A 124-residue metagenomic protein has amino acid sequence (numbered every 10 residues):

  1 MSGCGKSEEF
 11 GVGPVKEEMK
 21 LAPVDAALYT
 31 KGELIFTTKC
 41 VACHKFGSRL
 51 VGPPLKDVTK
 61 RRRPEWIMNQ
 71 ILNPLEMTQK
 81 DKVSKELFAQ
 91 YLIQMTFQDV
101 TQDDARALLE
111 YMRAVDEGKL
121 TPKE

Functional and structural regions predicted by a protein language model:
M1-G3: C-terminal motif of bacterial Sec signal peptides marking the signal peptidase cleavage site
K6-I35, V51, E124: Electrostatic cytochrome c docking/interface patches
M19, K45, K85-L87: Sequence context of c-type cytochrome heme-c attachment sites
L28, F36-K39, G47, V51 (+2 more regions): Short pre-active-site segment immediately N-terminal to redox-active cysteine/selenocysteine motifs in thiol-based
Y29, E33, K45-N73: Gly/Gly-Pro-rich "capping" loops immediately C-terminal to redox-active cysteine motifs in periplasmic/lumenal
T37, V41, K45, K60 (+2 more regions): Sec-exported extracytoplasmic/periplasmic mature domains
V51-V58, L75-A105, L120, E124: Axial heme c-ligation environment in periplasmic c-type cytochrome domains
W66, D104-A107: Charged catalytic carboxylate motif
